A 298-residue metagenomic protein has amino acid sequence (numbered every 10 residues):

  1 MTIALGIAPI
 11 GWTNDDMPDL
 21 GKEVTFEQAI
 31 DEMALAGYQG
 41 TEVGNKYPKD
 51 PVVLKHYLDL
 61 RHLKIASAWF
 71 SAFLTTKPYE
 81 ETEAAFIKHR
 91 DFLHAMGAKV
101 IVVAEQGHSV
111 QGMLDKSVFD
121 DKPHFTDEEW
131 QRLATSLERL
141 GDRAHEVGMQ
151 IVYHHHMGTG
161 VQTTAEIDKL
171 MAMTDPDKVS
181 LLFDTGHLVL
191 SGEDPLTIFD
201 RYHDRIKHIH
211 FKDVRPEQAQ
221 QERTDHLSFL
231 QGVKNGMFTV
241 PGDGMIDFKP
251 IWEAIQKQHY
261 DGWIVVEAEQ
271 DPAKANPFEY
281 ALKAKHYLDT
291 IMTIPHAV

Functional and structural regions predicted by a protein language model:
M1-V100, P123, D127-E128, A134-T135 (+5 more regions): N-terminal pre-domain/capping segments
A4-A8, A66, I101-Q106, D204-R215 (+1 more regions): Non-cysteine beta-strand/loop elements that form the S-adenosyl-L-methionine
I10-W12, G44-K46, F70-L74, Q106-H108 (+5 more regions): Active-site beta-loop-alpha junctions enriched in small/polar residues
D19-V24, H108-V118, A219-Q231: Short, flexible, mixed-charge acidic loops at enzyme active sites
T41, A134-M245, P295-V298: Acidic/histidine-rich catalytic cores of soluble enzymes
Y79-L181: Active-site acidic/histidine proton-transfer and metal-coordination neighborhood in alpha/beta enzyme cores
D261-T290: C-terminal/domain-terminus segments
